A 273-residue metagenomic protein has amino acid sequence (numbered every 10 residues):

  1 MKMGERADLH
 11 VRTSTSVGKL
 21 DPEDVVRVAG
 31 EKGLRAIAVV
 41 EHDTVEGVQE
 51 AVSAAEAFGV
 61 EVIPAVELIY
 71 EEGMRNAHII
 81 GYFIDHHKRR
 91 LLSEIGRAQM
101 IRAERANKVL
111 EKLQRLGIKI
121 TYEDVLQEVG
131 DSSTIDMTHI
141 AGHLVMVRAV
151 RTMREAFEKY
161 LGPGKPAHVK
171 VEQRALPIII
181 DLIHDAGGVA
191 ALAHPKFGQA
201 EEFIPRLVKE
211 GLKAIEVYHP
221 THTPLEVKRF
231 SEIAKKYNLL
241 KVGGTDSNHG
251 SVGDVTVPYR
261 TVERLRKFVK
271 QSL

Functional and structural regions predicted by a protein language model:
M1-T13, K19-K32, V45-H87, I95-A98 (+4 more regions): Charged catalytic cores and adjacent phosphate/nucleic-acid-binding surfaces used for phosphate/nucleic-acid chemistry
G18-K19, A103-E104, E111, I118-Q199: Divalent metal-binding pocket/active-site signature
H86-E111: Polyanionic/metal-chelating signatures
